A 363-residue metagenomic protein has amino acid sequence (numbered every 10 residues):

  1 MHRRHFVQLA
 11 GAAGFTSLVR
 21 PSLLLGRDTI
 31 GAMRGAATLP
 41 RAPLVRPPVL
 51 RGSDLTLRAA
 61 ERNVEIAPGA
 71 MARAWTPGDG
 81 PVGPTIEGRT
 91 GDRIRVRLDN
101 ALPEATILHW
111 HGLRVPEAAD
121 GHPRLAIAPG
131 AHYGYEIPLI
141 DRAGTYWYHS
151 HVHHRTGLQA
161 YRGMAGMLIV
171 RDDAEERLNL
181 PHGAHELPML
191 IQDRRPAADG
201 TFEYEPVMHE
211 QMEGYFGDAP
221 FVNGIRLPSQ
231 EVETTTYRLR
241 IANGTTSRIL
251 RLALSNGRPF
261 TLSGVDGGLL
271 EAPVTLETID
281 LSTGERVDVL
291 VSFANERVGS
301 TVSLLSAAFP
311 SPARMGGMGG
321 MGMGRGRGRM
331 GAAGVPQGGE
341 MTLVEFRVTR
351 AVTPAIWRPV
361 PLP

Functional and structural regions predicted by a protein language model:
L9-S292, M318-G338, V344-P363: Histidine-centered copper-binding motifs that mark active-site loops of extracellular/periplasmic copper enzymes
Y146-H151, E296-P310: Short, surface-exposed ligand- or partner-binding patches at beta-edge/loop junctions that are enriched in aromatics
P310-G319: Internal, charge-rich low-complexity segments
